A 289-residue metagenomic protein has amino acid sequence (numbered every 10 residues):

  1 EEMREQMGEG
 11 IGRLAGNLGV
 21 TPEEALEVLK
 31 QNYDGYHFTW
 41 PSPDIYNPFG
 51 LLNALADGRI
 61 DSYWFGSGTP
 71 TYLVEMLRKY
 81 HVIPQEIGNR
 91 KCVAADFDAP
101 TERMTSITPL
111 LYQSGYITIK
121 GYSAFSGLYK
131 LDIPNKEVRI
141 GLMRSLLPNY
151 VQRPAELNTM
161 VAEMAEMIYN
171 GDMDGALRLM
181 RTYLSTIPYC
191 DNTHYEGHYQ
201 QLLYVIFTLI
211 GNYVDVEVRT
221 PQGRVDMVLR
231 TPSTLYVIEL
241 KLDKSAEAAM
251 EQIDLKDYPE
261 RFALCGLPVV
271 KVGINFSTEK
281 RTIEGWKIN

Functional and structural regions predicted by a protein language model:
E1-N53: Amphipathic alpha-helical segments of the small helical/lid subdomains adjacent to P-loop NTPase cores
E2-G10, Q252-K256, E284-W286: Alpha-helical scaffold elements adjacent to nucleotide-binding pockets in ATP/GTP-utilizing enzyme cores
R13-N17, I210-Y213, F262-C265: Secondary-structure transition/capping motifs at alpha-helix termini and the adjoining loop/turn into the next element
Q31, Y36, S62, A95 (+1 more regions): Flexible, active-site-adjacent loop/turn segments at secondary-structure boundaries
D44-A246, L255, R281-N289: Extended alpha-helical interface modules used as scaffolds for assembling large macromolecular complexes
S233-L235, G266-V269: Short glycine-/polar-rich loops that comprise or flank the Walker A/P-loop and associated switch/sensor motifs
A246-L267: Basic, amphipathic alpha-helical patches used to engage nucleic acids or provide basic targeting signals, exemplified
R261, L267-N289: Domain-level recognition of nuclease-like catalytic cores that cleave nucleotide substrates
